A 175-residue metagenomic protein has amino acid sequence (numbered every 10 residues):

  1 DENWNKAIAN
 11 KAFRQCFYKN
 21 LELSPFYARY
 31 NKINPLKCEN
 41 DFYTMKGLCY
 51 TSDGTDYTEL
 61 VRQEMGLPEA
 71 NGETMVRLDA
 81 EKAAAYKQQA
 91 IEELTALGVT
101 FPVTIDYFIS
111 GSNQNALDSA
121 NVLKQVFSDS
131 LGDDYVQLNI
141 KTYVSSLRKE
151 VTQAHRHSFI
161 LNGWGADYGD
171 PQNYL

Functional and structural regions predicted by a protein language model:
D1: Periplasmic-binding protein-like
W4: The substrate-binding groove and active-site-proximal loops of carbohydrate-active enzymes, especially glycoside
A7-D129: Append "and occasionally in soluble cytosolic enzymes with long acidic Gly/Pro-rich linkers
V126-L175: Periplasmic binding protein-like
